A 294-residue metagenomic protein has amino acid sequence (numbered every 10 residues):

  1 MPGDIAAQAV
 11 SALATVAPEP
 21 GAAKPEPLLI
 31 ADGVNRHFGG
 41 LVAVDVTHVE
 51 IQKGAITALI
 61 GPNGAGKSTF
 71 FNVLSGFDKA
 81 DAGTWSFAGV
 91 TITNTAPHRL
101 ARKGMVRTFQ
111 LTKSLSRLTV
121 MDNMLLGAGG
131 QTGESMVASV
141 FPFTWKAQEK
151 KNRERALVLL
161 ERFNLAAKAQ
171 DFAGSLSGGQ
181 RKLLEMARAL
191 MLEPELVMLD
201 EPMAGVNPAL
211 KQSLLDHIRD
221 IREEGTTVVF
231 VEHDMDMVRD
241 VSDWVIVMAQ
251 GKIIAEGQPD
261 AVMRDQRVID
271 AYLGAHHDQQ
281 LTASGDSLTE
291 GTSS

Functional and structural regions predicted by a protein language model:
P18, M136-K168, D216-R219: Conserved ABC ATPase "signature" region
I60-P62: The feature captures the beta-strand-to-loop junction immediately N-terminal to the Walker
S75: Helix-to-loop junction immediately C-terminal to a conserved catalytic motif
E193: Conserved catalytic motifs of ABC-family nucleotide-binding domains
V197-E201: Catalytic Walker B motif of ABC-type/P-loop ATPase nucleotide-binding domains
V238-D240: A short, surface-exposed alpha-helical micro-motif characterized by mixed small hydrophobic and charged/polar residues
